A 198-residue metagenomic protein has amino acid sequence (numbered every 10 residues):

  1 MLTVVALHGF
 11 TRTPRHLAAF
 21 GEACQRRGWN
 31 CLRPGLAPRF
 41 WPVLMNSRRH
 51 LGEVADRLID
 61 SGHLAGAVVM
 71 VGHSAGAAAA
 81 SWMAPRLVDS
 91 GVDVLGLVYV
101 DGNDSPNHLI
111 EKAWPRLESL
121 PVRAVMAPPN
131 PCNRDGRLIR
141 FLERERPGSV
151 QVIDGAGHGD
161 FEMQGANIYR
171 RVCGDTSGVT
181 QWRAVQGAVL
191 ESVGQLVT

Functional and structural regions predicted by a protein language model:
M1-V69, M163: Serine-hydrolase catalytic machinery in alpha/beta-hydrolase-like enzymes
A6-F10, S74, A127: Glycine-rich His-Gly loop
G28, A65-A67, G91-V94, S119-P121 (+1 more regions): A generic structural signal for alpha->beta connector loops
V71-A80: Gly/Ala-rich beta-loop-alpha elbow adjacent to hydrolase catalytic centers
A79-M83, N133: Hydrolases whose catalytic domains are alpha/beta-hydrolase-1, hotdog thioesterase, or metallo-beta-lactamase-like
W82-L95: Conserved hydrolase catalytic core segment
G96-H158: The feature captures the conserved acid-bearing segment of alpha/beta-hydrolase catalytic domains
D135-T198: C-terminal catalytic-base region of ester-bond hydrolases, centering on the histidine of the charge-relay
